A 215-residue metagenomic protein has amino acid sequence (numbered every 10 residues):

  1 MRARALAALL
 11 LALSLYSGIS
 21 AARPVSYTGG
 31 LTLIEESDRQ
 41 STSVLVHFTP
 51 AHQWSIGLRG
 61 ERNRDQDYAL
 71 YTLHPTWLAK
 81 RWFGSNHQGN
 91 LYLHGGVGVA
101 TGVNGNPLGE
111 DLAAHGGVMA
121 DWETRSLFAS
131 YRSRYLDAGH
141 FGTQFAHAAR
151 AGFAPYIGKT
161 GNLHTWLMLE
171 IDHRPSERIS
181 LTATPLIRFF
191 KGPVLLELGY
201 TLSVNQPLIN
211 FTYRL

Functional and structural regions predicted by a protein language model:
M1-V25: Cleavable N-terminal export/targeting peptides
S20-T184, V194, T201-L202, Y213: Outer-membrane pore/translocation modules
